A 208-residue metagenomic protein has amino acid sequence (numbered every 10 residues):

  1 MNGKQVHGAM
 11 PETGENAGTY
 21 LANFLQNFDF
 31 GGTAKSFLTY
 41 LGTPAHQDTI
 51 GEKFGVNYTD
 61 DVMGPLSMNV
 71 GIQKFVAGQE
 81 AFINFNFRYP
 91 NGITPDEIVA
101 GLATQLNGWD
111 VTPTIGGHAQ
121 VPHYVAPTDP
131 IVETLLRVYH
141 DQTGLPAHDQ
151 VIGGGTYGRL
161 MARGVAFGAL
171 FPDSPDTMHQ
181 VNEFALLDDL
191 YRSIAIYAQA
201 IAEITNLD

Functional and structural regions predicted by a protein language model:
M1-P90: Midchain, well-structured core segments that form catalytic/ion-binding scaffolds
M1-Q5, F82, P113-H118, S174-V181: A short small-residue
A17-Y20, I131, Y157, S193: Catalytic-loop motifs flanking and including active-site residues across diverse enzymes
G18-Q26, L136, I194, A198: Predominant activation on well-ordered alpha-helical scaffold segments within soluble catalytic domains
F28-D29, T104-D110, I204: A common structural junction motif
Y40-Q47, G71-K74, N86-N91, T112-V132 (+1 more regions): A short beta-alpha structural unit
G78, R137-L207: Zn-dependent metallopeptidase/amidohydrolase metal-coordination segment
G92-I98: Short, conserved charged micro-motifs
